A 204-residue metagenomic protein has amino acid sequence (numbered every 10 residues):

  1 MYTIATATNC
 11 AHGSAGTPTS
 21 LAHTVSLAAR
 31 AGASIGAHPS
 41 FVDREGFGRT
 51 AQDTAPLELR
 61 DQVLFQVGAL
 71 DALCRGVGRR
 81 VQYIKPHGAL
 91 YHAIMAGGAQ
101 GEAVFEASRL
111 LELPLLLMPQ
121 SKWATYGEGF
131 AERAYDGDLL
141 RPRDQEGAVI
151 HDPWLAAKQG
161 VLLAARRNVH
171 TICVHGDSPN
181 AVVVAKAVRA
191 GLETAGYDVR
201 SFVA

Functional and structural regions predicted by a protein language model:
M1-T3, H23-G36, R75-G78, A165: Acidic (Asp/Glu)-rich catalytic clusters
T8-L21, R44-F47, Y91: Glycine-rich, proline-tolerant flexible connector loops at the mouths of alpha/beta enzymes
N9-S14, A93-A96, R109-Q120: Catalytic beta/alpha-barrel core
A15-A29, M95-E102, Q120-A124, V182-V184: Active-site-adjacent beta->alpha loops and helix N-cap segments on the catalytic face of soluble alpha/beta enzymes
H38, I84, V174: Conserved, mostly hydrophobic/aromatic
R44-G78, Y83: Glycine/small-residue-rich loop that forms an oxyanion/phosphate-binding "nest" at active or ligand-binding sites
Q120-A165: Active-site rim beta-loop-alpha module in soluble metabolic enzymes
A185-A204: C-terminal domain-boundary segment and adjacent tail
